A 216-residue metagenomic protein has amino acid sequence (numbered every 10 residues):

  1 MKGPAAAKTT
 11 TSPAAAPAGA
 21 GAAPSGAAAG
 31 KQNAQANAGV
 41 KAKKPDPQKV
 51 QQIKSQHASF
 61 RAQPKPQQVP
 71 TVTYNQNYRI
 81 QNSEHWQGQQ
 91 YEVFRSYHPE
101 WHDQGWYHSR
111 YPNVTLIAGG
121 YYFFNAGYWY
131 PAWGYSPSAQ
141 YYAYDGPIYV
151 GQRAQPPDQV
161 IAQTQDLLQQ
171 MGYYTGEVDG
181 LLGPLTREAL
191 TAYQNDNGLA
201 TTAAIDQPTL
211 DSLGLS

Functional and structural regions predicted by a protein language model:
M1-I80: Extracytoplasmic low-complexity, disordered linker/stalk tracts in cell-surface/secreted proteins
A15, A20-A27, Q140, Q165-L168 (+1 more regions): Mature, folded catalytic cores of secreted/periplasmic enzymes
A15-P17, A22, G26, Q35 (+4 more regions): Compositionally biased, low-complexity repeat tracts
I53-M171, T175-E177: Low-complexity segments
P157-D158, Q169-A189, N195-S212: Short acidic, glycine/serine/threonine-rich helix-capping segments at coil-helix boundaries
L215-S216: Short, solvent-exposed mixed-charge patches
